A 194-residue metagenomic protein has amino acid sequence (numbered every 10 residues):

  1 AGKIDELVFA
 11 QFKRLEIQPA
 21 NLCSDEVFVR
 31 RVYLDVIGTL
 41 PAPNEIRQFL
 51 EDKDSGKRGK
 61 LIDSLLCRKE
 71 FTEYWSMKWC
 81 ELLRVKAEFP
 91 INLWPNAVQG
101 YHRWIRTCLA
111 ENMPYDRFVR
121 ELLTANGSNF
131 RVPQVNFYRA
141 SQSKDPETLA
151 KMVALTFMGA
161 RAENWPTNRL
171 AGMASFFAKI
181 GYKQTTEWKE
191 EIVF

Functional and structural regions predicted by a protein language model:
A1-F194: Short, structured secondary-structure elements that scaffold catalytic or ligand/cofactor-binding regions
